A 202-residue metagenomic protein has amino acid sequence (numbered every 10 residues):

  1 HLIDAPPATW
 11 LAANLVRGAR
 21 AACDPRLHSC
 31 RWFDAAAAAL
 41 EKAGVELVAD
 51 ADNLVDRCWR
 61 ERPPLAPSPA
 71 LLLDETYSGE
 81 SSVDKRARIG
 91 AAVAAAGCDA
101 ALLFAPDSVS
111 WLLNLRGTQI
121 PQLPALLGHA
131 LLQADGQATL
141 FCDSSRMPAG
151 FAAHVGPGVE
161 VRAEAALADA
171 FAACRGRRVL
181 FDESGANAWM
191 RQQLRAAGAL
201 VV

Functional and structural regions predicted by a protein language model:
H1-V202: A composition/biophysics-driven feature that prefers long, compositionally simple stretches
